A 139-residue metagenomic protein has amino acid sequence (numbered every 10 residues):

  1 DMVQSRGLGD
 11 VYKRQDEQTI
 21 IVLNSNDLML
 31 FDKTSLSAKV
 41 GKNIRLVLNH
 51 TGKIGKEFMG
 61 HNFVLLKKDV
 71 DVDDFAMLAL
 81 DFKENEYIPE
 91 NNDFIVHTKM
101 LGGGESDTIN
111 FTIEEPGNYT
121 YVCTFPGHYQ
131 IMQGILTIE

Functional and structural regions predicted by a protein language model:
D1-Y12: Single conserved hydrophobic/aromatic residue that forms the stacking wall/gate of nucleotide- or nucleobase-binding
D10-N24, L66-Y87, T112, H128-E139: Extracytoplasmic/periplasmic copper-protein system
D16-N43: N-terminal edge beta-strand
N26-L28, G41-N43, N49-T51, K68-V70 (+1 more regions): Solvent-exposed coil/turn segments that connect beta secondary-structure elements in extracytoplasmic/periplasmic
L28, E84-V96: Short beta-strand and strand-turn-strand segments in soluble, beta-rich domains
N49, N92, V96-E139: Extracellular/periplasmic metallocenter environments
G52-K56: Extended, low-complexity, turn-rich repeat/linker tracts enriched in Gly/Pro/Ser/Thr and Asp/Glu that occur
F58-L66: Short Gly/aromatic-enriched secondary-structure transition segments
